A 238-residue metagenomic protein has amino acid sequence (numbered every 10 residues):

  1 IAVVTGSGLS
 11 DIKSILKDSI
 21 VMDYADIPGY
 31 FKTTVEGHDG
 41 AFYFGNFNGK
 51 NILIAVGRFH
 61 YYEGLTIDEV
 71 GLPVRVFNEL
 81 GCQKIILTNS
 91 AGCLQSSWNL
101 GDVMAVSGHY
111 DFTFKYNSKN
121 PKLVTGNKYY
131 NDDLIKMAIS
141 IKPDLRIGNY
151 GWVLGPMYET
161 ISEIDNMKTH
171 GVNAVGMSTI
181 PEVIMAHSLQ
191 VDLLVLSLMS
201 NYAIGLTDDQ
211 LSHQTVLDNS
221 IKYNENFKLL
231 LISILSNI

Functional and structural regions predicted by a protein language model:
I1-G126: Metabolite-binding pocket within alpha/beta catalytic cores that recognizes anionic/polar moieties
V74, I164, I180-V183: Generic hydrophobic/aromatic pocket-lining and core-packing "Φ" positions
F77-G81, K168, H187: Non-catalytic positions within long, well-ordered alpha-helices that form the structural scaffold/packing of enzyme
Q83, N173, D192: Short acidic/polar active-site loop segments enriched in Thr and Asp
I135, I139-N173, I238: Active-site/ligand-binding-proximal alpha/beta "capping" segment
M177-T215: Zn-dependent metallopeptidase/amidohydrolase metal-coordination segment
I204-I238: His/Asp/Glu-rich mid-to-C-terminal helical/loop segments that flank catalytic regions of hydrolases
